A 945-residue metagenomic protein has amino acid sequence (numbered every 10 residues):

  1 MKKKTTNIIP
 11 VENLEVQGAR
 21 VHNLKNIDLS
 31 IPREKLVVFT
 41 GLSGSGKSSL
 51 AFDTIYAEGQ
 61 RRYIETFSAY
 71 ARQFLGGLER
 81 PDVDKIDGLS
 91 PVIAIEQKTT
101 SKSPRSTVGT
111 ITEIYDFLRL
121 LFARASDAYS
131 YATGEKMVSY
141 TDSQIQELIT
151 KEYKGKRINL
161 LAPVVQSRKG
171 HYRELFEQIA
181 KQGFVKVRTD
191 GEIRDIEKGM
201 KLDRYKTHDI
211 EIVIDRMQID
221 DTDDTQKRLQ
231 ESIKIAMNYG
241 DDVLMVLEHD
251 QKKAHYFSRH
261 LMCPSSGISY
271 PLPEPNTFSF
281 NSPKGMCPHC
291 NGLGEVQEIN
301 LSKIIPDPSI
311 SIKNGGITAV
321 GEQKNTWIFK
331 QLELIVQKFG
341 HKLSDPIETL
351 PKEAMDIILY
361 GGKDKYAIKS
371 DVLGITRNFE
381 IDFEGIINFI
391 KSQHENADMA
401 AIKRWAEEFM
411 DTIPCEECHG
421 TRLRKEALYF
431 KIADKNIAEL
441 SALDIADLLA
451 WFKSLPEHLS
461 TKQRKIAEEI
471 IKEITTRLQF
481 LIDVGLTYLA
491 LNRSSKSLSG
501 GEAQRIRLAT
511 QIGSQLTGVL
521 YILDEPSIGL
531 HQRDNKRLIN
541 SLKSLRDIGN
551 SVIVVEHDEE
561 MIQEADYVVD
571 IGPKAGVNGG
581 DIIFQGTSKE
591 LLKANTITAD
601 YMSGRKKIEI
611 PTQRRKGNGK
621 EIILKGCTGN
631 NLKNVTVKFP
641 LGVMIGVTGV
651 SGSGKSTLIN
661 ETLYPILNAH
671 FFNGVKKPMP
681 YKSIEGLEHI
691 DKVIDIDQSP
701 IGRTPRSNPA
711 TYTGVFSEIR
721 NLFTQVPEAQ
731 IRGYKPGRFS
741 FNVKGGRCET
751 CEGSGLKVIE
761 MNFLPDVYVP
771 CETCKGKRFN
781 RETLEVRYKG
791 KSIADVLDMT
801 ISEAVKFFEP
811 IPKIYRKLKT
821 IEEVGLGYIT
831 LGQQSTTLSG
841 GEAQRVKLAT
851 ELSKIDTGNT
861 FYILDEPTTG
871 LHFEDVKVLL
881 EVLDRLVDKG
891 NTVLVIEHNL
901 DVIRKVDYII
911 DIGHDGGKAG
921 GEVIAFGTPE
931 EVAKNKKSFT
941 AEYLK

Functional and structural regions predicted by a protein language model:
M1-K945: Conserved phosphate-binding elements of NTP-dependent enzyme cores
